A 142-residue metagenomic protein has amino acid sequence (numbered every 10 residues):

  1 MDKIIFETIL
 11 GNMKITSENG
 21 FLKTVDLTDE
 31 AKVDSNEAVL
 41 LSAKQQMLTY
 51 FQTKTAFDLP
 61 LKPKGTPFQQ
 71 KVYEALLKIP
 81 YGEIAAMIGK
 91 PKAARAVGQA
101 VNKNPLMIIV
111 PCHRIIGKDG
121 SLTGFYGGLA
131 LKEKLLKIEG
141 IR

Functional and structural regions predicted by a protein language model:
M1-P91, R142: Basic nucleic-acid-binding alpha-helical/helix-turn surface characteristic of O6-alkylguanine DNA
N12-S17, A96-G98, I109: Short, hydrophobic/aromatic-rich beta-strand segments within well-structured domains
V33, K118-G120: A short acidic, helix-capping loop that chelates divalent metal ions and anchors anionic groups
F57-L61, V97, L122-F125: Short clusters of hydrophobic/aromatic residues that line enzyme substrate/ligand-binding pockets
I79, P105, G120: Histidine- and aromatic-rich ligand-binding microenvironments
K92-N104: Regulatory, non-catalytic segments
I108-I115: Short Lys/Arg-enriched helix C-cap and helix-to-coil transition segments that create basic nucleic-acid-contact patches
G120-R142: …primarily DNA-binding HTH/wHTH and HhH modules…
